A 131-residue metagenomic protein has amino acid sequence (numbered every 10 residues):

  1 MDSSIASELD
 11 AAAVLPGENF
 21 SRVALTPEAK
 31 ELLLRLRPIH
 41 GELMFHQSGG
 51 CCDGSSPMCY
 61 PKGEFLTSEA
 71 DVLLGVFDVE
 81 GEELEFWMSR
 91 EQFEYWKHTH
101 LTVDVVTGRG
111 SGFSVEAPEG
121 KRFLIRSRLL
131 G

Functional and structural regions predicted by a protein language model:
M1-G131: Domain-level signature for proteins that mediate thiol-based redox and metal-cofactor handling
